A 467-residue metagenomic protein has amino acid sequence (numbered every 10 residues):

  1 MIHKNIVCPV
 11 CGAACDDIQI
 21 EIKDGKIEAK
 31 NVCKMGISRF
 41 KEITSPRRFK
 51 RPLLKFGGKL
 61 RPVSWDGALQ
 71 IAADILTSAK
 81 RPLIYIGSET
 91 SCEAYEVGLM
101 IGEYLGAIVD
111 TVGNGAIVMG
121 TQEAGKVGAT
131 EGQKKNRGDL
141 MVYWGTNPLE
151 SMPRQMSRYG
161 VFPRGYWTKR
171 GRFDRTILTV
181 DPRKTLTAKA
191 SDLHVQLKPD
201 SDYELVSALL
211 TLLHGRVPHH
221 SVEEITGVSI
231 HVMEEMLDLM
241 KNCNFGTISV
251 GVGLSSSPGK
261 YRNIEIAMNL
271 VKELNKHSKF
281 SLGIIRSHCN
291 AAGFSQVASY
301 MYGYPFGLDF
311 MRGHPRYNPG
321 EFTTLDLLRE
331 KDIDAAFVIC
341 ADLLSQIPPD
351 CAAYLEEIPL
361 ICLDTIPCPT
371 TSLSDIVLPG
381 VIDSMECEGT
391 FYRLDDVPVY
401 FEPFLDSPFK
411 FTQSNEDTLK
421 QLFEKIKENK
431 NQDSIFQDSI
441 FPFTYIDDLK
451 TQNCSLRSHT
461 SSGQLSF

Functional and structural regions predicted by a protein language model:
I2-V7, A13-F56: N-terminal juxtadomain amphipathic helix that follows a signal peptide/anchor or precedes a small N-terminal auxiliary
N5-D17, S256, R286-S299: N-terminal, charge-rich interaction modules
A13-C15, W65, I71, P82-E96 (+4 more regions): Gly/Ser/Thr-rich loops at beta-strand to alpha-helix junctions that form or flank small-molecule/cofactor-binding
S45-A73: An N-terminal, well-structured beta->alpha segment
R81-N136, L274-M311: Anionic-ligand anchoring segments at beta-strand to alpha-helix junctions in alpha/beta enzyme folds, i.e., glycine
G120-H277, P305-F467: Non-catalytic alpha/beta scaffold blocks inside enzyme catalytic domains
